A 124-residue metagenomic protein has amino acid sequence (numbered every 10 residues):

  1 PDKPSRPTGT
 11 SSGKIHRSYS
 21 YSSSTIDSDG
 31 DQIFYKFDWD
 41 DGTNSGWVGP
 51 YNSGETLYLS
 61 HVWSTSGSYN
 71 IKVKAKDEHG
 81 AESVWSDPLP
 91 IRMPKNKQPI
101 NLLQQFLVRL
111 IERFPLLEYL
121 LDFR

Functional and structural regions predicted by a protein language model:
P1-V108: Extracellular/lumenal mature domains of secreted and surface-exposed proteins
Q104, I111-D122: Long, compositionally biased charged/polar accessory segments in the mid-to-C-terminal portions of proteins
